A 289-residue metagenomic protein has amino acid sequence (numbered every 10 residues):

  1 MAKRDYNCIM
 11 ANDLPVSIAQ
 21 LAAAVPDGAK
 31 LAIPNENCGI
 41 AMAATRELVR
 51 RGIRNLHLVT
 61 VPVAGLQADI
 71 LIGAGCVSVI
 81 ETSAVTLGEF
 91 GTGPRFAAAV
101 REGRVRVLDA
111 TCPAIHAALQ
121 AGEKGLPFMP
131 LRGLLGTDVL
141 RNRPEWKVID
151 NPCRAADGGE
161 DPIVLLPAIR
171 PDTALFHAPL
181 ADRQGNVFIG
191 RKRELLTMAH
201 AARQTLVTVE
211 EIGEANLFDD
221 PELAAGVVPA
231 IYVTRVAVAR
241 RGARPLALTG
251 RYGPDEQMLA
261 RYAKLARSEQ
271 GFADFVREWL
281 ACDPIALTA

Functional and structural regions predicted by a protein language model:
Y6-A289: Conserved alpha/beta enzyme-core scaffold
